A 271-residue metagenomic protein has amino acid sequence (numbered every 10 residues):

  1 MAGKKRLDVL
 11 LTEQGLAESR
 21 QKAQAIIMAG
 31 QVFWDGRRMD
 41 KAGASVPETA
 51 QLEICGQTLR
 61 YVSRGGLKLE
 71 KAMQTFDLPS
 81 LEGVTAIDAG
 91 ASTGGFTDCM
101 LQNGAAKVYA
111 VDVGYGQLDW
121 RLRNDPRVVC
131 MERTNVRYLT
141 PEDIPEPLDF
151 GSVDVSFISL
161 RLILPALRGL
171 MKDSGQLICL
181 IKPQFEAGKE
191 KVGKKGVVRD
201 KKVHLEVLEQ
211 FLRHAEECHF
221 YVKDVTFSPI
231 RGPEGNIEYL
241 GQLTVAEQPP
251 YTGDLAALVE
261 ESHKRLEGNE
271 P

Functional and structural regions predicted by a protein language model:
M1-E48, T85: A basic, amphipathic helix-loop patch mediating RNA/tRNA/ribosome contacts
L81-S92: Conserved class I S-adenosyl-L-methionine
L101-K107: Conserved S-adenosyl-L-methionine
Y109-L162: S-adenosyl-L-methionine
R161-I178: A short glycine-rich, Lys/Arg-flanked "PGG" loop and its adjoining helix->strand segment in the class I
P183-R199: Short, glycine-/aromatic-enriched active-site segment of Class I SAM-dependent methyltransferases
I237, L243-P271: Flexible, glycine-/basic-rich loop-and-beta segments that form/coincide with the SAM-dependent methyltransferase
